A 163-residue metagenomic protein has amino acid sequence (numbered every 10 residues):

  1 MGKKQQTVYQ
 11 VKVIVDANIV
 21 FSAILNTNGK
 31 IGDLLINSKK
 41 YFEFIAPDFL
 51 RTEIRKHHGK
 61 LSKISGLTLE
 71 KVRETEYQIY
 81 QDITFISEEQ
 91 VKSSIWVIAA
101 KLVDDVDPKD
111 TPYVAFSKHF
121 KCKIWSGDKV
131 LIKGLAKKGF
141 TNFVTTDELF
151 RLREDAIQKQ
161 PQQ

Functional and structural regions predicted by a protein language model:
M1, A46, H119, K123 (+1 more regions): Acidic, PIN/NYN-like endoribonuclease modules and their adjacent C-terminal/linker elements
M1-A46: Short, well-structured N-terminal submotif of metal-dependent ribonuclease cores
V8, F85-G127: Active-site neighborhoods of divalent-metal-dependent phosphate/nucleic-acid chemistry enzymes
V15-D16, S126-D128: Short His-Asn-centered micro-motif
I19-V20, L50, Y113, V130-L131: Alpha-helix capping/helix-boundary segments
V20-A23, S65, A100-D105: Short, flexible loop segments at the rims of nucleotide/cofactor-binding pockets, characterized by
L34, F116, G134: Hydrophobic/aromatic ligand-binding patch that stacks against planar heteroaromatic rings of cofactors or nucleotides
S38-K40, D48-V97: PIN-domain endoribonuclease scaffold, especially VapC-family toxins
